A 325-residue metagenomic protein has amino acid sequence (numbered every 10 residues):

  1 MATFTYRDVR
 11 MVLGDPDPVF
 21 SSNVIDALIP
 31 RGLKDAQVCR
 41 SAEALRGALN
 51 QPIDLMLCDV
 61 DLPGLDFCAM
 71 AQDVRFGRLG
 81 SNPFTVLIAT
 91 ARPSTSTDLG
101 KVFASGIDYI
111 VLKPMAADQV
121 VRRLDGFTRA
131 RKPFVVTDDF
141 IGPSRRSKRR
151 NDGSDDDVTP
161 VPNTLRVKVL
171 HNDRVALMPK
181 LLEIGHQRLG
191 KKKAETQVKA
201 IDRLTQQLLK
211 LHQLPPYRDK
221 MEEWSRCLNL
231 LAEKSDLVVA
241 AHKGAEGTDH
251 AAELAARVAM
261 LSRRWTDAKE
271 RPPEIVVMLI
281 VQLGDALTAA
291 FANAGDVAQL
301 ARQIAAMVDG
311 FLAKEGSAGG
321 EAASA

Functional and structural regions predicted by a protein language model:
A2, Y6-L28, M56: Conserved acidic segment of CheY-like receiver
S21-S22, D54-F84: Conserved phosphotransfer microenvironments
N23, P83, V111, M115-T128 (+1 more regions): C-terminal output helix
Q37-L55, D59: Acidic, metal-coordinating helix/loop segments flanking the phosphotransfer/catalytic sites of two-component signaling
A69, R92-Y109, R122, V135-F140: Alpha4 helix (beta4-alpha4-beta5 surface) of REC/receiver domains from two-component response regulators
I88-T90: Hydrophobic/aromatic residues positioned on beta-strands within the core alpha/beta folds
R129-A200: CheY-like receiver
A194-A325: Flexible loop/N-cap segments at domain edges
